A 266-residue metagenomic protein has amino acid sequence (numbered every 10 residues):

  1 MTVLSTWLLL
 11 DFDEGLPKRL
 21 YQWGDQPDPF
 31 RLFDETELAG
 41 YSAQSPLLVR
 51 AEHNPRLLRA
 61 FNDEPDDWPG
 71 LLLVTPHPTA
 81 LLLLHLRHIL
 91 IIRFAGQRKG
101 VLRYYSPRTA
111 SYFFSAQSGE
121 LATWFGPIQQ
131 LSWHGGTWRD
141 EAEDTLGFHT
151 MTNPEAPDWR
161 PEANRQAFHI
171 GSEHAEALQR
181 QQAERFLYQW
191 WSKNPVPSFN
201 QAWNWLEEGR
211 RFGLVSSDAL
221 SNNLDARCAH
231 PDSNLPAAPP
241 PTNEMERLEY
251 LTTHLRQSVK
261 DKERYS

Functional and structural regions predicted by a protein language model:
M1-G15: Short, hydrophobic/proline-enriched secondary-structure or compact coil segments at domain edges
T2-L4, R19-E35, A43, L48-V49 (+5 more regions): A contiguous, surface-oriented mixed alpha/beta subdomain in the mid-to-C-terminal portion of proteins that forms
L8-D11, V49-R50, L72-T75, R103-Y104: Conserved beta-strand segments of the P-loop GTPase G domain that flank and frequently precede/overlap
R50, N54-L57, F61-H77: Signature for HUH/AEP ssDNA processing cores
N62-E64, I92-A95: Short, charge-rich binding segments
